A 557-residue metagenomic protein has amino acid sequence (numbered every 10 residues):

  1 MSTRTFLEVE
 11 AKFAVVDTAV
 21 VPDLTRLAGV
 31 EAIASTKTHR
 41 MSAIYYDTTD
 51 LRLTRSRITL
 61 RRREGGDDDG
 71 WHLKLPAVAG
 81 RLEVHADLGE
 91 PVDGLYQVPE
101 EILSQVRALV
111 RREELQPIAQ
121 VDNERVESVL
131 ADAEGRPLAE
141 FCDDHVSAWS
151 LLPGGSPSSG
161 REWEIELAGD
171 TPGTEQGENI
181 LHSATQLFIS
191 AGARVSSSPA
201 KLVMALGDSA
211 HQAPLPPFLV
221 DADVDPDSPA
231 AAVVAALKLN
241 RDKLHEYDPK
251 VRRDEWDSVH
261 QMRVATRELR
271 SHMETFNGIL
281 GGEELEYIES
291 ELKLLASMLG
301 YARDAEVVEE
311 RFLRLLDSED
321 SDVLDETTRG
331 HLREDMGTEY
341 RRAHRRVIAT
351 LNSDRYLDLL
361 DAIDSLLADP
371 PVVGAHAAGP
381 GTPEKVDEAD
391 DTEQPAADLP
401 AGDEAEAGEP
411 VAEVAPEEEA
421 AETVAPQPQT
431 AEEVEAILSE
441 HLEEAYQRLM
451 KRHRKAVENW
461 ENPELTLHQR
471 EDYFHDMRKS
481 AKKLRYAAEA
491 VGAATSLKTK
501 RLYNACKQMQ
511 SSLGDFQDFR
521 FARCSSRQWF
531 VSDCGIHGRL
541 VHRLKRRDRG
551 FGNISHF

Functional and structural regions predicted by a protein language model:
M1-F557: Cationic, histidine-enriched alpha-helical/coil surfaces that engage anionic ligands
